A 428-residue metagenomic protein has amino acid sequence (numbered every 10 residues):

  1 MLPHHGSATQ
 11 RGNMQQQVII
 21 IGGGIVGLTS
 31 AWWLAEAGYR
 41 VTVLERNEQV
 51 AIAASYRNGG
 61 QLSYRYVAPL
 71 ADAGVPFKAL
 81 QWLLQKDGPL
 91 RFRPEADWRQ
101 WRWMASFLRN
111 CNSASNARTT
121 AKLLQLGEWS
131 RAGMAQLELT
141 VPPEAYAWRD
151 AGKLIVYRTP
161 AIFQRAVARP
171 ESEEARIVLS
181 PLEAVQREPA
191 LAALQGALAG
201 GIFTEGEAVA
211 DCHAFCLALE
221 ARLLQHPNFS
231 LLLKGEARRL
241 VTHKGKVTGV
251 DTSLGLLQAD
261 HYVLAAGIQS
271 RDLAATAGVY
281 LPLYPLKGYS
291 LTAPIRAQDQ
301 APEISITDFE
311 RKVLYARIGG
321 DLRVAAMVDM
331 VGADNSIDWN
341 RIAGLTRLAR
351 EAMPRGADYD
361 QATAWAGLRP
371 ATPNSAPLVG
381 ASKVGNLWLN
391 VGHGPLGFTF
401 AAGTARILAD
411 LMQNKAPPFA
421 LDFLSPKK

Functional and structural regions predicted by a protein language model:
Q16-V43: N-terminal Rossmann-like FAD-binding beta1-loop-alpha1 element of flavoenzymes
G24-I25, I268, P395: Residue-level detector of alpha-helix initiation sites
E36-Y56: Glycine-rich FAD pyrophosphate-binding loop
N58-Q61, Y66, L70-N110, A147 (+3 more regions): Active-site substrate-recognition segment that forms the wall of the catalytic cavity or substrate channel
W101-A218: Rossmann-like flavin
V156, G206, F309-E310, R350-K428: C-terminal catalytic lobe of FAD-dependent flavoproteins
V167-S172, L194-D260: Helical element adjacent to the flavin cofactor pocket in flavoenzyme catalytic cores
